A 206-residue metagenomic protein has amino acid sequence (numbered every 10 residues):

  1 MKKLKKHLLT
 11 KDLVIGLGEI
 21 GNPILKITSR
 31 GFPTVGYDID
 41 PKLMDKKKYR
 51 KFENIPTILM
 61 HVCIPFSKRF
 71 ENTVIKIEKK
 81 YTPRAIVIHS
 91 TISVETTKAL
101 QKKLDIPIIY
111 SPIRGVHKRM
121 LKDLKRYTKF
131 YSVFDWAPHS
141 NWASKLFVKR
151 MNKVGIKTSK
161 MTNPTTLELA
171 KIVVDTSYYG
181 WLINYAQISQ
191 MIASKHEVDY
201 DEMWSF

Functional and structural regions predicted by a protein language model:
M1-E53: NAD(P)+-binding Rossmann beta1-loop-alpha1 motif at the extreme N-terminus of oxidoreductases
T10-D12, I58-L59, R84, Y127: Nucleotide donor/acceptor-binding cores
L17, Y37-I39, K51-N54, I109-I113 (+2 more regions): Conserved beta-strand termini and adjacent loop/short-helix elements that scaffold enzyme active sites in alpha/beta
K48-A85: Rossmann-like NAD(P)-binding element
I64, V74, P83-T165: Rossmann-fold dinucleotide-binding core
A137-F206: Active-site-lining helix/loop region of Rossmann-like oxidoreductase modules
